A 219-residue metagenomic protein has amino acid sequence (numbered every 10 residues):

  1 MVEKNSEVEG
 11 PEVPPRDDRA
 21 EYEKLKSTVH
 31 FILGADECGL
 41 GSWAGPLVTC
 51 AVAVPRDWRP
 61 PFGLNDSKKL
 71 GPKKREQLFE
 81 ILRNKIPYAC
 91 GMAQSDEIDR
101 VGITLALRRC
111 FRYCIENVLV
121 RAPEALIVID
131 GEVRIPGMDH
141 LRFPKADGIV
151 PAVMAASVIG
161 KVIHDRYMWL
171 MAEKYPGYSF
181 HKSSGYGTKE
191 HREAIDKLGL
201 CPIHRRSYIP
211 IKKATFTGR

Functional and structural regions predicted by a protein language model:
M1-R219: RNase H-like, Mg2+-dependent phosphodiesterase core, and more generally RNA phosphate-backbone-engaging helix-loop
